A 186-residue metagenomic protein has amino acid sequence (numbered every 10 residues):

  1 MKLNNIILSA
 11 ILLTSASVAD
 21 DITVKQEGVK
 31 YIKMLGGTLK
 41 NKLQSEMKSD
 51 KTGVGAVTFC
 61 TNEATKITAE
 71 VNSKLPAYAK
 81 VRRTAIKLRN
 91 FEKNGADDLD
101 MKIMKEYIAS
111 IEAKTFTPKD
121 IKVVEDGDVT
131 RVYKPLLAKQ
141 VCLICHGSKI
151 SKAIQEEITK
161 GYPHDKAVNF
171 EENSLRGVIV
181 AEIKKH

Functional and structural regions predicted by a protein language model:
K2-S9: Sec-dependent signal peptide recognition, specifically the positively charged N-region followed immediately by
A10-A19: Hydrophobic h-region of N-terminal signal peptides that target proteins for export in Gram-negative bacteria
A19-K139, A153-H186: Extracytoplasmic c-type cytochrome modules immediately beyond a signal peptide or single-pass transmembrane anchor
K139-K149: The canonical Cys-X-X-Cys-His
